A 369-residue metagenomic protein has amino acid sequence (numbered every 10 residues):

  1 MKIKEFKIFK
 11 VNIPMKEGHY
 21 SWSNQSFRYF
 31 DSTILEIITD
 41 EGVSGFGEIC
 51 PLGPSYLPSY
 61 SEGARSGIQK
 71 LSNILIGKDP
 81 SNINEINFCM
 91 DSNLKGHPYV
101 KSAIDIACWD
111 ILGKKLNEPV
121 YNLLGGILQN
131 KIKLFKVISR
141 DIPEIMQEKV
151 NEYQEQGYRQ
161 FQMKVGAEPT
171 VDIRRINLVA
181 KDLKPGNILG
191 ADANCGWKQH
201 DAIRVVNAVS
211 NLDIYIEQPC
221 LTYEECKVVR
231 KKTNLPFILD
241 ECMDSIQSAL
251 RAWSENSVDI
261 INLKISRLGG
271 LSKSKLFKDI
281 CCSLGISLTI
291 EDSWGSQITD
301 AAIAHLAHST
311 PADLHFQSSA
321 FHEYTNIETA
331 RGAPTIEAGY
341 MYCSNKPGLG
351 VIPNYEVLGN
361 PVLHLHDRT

Functional and structural regions predicted by a protein language model:
M1-E41, F46, C50-S55, H322-I327: Structured beta-strand/loop patches that form or line metal/cofactor-binding pockets in enzymes
I3, L35, G42, L71 (+10 more regions): Conserved, mostly hydrophobic/aromatic
E5-K7, I38-K115: Metal- or metallocofactor-binding catalytic centers and their adjacent structured scaffolds across diverse enzyme
G45-G47, I132-I138, R159-M163, N187-A193 (+5 more regions): Hydrophobic faces of well-ordered beta-strands that scaffold small-molecule active sites in alpha/beta enzyme cores
N73, L212, L221-I238, D244-Y340 (+1 more regions): Shared catalytic-loop signature of beta/alpha-barrel
V100-S139: Glycine-rich, aromatic-flanked loop segments that form ligand/cofactor-binding clefts across common enzyme folds
G125-T233: Metal-dependent enolase-superfamily TIM-barrel catalytic cores that perform enediolate-based chemistry
L349-T369: Extended hydrophobic packing segments that form well-structured cores
